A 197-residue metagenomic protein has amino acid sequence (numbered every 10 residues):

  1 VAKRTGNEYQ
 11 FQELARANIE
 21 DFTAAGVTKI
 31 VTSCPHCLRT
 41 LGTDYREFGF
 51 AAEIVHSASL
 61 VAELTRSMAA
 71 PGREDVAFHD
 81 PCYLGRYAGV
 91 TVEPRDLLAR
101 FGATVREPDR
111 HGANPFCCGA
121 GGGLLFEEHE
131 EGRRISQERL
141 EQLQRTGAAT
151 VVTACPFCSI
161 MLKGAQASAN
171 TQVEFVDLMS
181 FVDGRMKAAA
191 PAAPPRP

Functional and structural regions predicted by a protein language model:
V1-P197: Iron-sulfur cluster-binding electron-transfer modules in prokaryotic oxidoreductases
